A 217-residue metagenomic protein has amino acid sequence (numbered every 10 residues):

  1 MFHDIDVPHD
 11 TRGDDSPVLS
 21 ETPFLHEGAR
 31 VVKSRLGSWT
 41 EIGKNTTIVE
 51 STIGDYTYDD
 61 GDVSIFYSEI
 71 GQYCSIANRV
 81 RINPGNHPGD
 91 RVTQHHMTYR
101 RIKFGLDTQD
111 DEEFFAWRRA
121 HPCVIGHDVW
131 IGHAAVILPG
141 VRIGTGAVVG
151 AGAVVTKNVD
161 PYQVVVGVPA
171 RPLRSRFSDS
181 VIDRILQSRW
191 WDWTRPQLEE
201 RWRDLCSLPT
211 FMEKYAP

Functional and structural regions predicted by a protein language model:
M1-D10, H26, H95-I137, P169-P217: C-terminal segments of enzyme domains that contribute to small-molecule binding surfaces
G13-D15, L19-P139, V168: Flexible, glycine/small-residue-enriched loop-and-beta-strand segment within the central core of proteins
N86-P88, V159, S175-F177: Conserved catalytic-core motifs of eukaryotic protein kinase domains, centered on the activation segment
G89-R91, Q163-V164, D179-V181: Short, glycine/charged-enriched secondary-structure capping and boundary segments
W130, V148, V164-V165: Short-chain dehydrogenase/reductase
H133, A151, P161: Catalytic-loop Lys-Pro-X-Asn motif of eukaryotic-like protein kinases
G144, V148-G150, V154: A generic "structured core" feature
P161, V166-P169: Acidic, glycine-centered active-site loop in nucleotide-sugar glycosyltransferases
